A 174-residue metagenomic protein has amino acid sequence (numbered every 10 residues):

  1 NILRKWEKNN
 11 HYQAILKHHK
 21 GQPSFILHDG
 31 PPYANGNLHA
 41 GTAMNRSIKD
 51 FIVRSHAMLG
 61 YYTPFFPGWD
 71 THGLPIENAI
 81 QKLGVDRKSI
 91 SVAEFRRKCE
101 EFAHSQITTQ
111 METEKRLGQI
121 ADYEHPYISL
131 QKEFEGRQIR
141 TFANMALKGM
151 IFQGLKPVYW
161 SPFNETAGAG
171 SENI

Functional and structural regions predicted by a protein language model:
N1-I174: N-terminal, positively charged nucleic-acid-binding surface of large information/translation enzymes
